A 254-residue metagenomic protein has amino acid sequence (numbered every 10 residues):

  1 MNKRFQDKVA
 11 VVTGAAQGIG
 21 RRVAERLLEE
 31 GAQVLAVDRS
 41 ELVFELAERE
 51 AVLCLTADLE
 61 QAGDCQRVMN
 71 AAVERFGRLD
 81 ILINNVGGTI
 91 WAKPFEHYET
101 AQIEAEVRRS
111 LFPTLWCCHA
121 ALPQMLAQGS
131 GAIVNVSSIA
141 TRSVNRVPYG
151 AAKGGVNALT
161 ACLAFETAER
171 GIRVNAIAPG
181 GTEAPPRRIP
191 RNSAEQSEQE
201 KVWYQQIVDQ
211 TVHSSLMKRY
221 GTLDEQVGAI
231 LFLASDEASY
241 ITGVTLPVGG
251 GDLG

Functional and structural regions predicted by a protein language model:
K3-L35: Canonical Rossmann dinucleotide-binding motif of NAD(H)/NADP(H)-dependent dehydrogenases/reductases, specifically
T89-A92, I230-L231, T242-G254: Short C-terminal tail/terminal secondary-structure segment of NAD(P)H-dependent dehydrogenase/reductase domains
T89-E104, A127, N145-P148, R188 (+2 more regions): Conserved mid-core segment of classical short-chain dehydrogenase/reductases
E96-L115, S130, V134, V156: Catalytic Tyr-X3-Lys loop
C118, A152: Active-site helix of classical SDR
P123, F165-E169, S239: Alpha-helical segment proximal to the catalytic Tyr-Lys
S138: Residue(s) in the substrate-gating loop at a strand-loop-helix junction that position the organic substrate next
E169, G181-S214: A glycine/serine/threonine-rich, flexible loop-to-helix segment that serves as the NAD(P) cofactor-binding "lid"
